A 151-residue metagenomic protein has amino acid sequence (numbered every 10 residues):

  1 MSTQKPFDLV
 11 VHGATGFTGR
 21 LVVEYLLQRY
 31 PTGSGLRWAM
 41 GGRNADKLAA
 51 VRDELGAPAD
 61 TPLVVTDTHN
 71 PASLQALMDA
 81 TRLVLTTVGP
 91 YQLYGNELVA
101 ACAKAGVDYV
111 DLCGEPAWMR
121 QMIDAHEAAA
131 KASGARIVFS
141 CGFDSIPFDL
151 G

Functional and structural regions predicted by a protein language model:
P6-Y30: N-terminal Rossmann NAD(P)H-binding glycine-rich loop of SDR-like oxidoreductase domains
D8, G35-W38, D60-P62: Residues at the starts of beta-strands that form the adenosine-phosphate
D8, R82-L83, D108: Structural motif
T15-T18, N44-D46, C141-F148: Gly/Ser/Thr-rich loops at beta-strand to alpha-helix junctions that form or flank small-molecule/cofactor-binding
P31-K47: Conserved glycine-rich Rossmann-like NAD(P)H-binding loop of the short-chain dehydrogenase/reductase
V51-A59: Short, conserved SAM-binding/catalytic segment of Class I S-adenosyl-L-methionine-dependent methyltransferases
V64-Y94: Conserved Rossmann-fold cofactor-binding substructure of NAD(P)-dependent oxidoreductases
Y91-G151: Glycine-/Pro-rich loop/turn segments that contact NAD(P) or position catalytic residues in Rossmann-like domains
